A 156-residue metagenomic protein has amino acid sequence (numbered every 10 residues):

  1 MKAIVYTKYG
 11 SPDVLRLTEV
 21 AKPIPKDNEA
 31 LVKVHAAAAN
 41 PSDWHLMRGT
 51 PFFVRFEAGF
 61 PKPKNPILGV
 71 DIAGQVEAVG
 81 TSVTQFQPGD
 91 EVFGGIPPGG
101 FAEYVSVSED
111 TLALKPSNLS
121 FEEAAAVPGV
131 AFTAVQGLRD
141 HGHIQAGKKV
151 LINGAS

Functional and structural regions predicted by a protein language model:
S11, V20-A73: N-terminal glycine-rich beta->alpha transition that marks the start or flank of a dinucleotide-binding site
P23-P25, A37, V79, G95 (+1 more regions): Residue-level recognition of beta-strand microenvironments
D71-P97: A glycine-/small-residue-rich N-terminal strand-loop-strand element that serves as the cofactor-binding glycine loop
Q87, S117-E122, H143-K149: Short helix-loop-beta connector
I96-E109: A structural motif shared across PLP-dependent enzymes of the aminotransferase-like
N118-D140, S156: A glycine-rich, Thr/Ser-enriched phosphate-binding loop motif common to dinucleotide/cofactor-binding enzymes
L151-G154: Conserved N-terminal Rossmann-fold NAD(P)-binding element of oxidoreductases
